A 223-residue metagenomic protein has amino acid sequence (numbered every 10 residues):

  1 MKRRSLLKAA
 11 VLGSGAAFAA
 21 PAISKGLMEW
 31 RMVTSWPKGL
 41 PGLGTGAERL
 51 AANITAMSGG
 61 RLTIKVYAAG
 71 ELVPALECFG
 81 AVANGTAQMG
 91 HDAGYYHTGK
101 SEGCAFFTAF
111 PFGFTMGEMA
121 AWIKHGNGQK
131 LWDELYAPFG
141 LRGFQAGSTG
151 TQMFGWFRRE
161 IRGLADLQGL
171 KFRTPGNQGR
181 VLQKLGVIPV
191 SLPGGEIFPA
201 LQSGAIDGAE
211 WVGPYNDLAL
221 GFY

Functional and structural regions predicted by a protein language model:
K2-M119, N127-Y223: N-terminal secretory/targeting leader peptides
